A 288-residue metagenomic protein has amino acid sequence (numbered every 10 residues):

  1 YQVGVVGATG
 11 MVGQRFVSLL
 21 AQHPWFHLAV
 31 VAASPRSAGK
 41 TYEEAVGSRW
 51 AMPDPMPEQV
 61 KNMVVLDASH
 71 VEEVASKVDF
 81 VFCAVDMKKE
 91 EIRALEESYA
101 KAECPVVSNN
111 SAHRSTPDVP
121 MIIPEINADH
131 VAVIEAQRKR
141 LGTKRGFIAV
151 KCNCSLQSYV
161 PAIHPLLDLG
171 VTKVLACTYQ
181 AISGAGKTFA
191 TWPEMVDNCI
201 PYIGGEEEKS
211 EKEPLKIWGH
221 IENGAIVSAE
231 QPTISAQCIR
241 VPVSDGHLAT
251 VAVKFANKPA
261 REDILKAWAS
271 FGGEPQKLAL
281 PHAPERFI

Functional and structural regions predicted by a protein language model:
Y1-Y202, Q231-T233, E262, K266 (+2 more regions): N-terminal Rossmann-like NAD(P) cofactor-binding subdomain of oxidoreductases, focused on the glycine-rich
Y202-I288: C-terminal substrate-binding/catalytic lobe of Rossmann-fold NAD(P)-dependent dehydrogenases
